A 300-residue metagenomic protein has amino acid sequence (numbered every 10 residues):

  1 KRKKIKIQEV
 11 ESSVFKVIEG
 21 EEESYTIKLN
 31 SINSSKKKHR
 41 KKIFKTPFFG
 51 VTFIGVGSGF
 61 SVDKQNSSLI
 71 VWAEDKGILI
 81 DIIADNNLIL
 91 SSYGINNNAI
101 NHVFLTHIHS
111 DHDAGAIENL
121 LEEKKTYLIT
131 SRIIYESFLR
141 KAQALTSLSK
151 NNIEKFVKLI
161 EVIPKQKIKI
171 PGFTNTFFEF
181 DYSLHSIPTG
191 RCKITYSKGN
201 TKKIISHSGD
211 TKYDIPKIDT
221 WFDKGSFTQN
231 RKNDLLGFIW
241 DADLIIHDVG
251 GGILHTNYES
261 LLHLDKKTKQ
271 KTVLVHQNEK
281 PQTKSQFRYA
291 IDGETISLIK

Functional and structural regions predicted by a protein language model:
K1, D214-K300: Cap/insert and terminal regions of metallo-dependent hydrolase folds
K1-I95, E161-W240, E294-K300: Core dinuclear metal-dependent hydrolase active-site scaffold
T52, F104, I129, I160 (+3 more regions): Hydrophobic/aromatic beta-strand patches that form the interior of the parallel beta-sheet core in alpha/beta enzyme
G77, A84-I133, L236-I246: Active-site metal-binding motif and surrounding structural segment of the metallo-beta-lactamase
I80, T106, H207-D210, H247 (+1 more regions): Active-site flanking residues adjacent to catalytic metal/cofactor-binding acidic residues
H109, I134, L184, K212 (+2 more regions): Catalytic metal-binding/acid-base residues of hydrolase active sites
T126-S137, K271-H276: Short internal beta-strands
I134-E161: Active-site neighborhood of divalent metal-dependent phosphoester bond hydrolases
